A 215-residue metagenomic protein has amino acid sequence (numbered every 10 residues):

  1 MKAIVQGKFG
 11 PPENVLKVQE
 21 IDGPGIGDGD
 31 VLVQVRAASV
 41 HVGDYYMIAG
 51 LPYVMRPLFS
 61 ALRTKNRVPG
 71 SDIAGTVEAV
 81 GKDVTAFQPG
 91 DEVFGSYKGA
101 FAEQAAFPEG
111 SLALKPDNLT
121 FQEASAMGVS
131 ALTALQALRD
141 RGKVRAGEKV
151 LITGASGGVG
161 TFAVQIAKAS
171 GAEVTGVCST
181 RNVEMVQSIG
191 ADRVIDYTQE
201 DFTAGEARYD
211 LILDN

Functional and structural regions predicted by a protein language model:
K2, D30-L32, K149: Residues that mark the start of a beta-strand
D22-S39, Y53-G99: Glycine-rich beta-strand-centered segment in the early N-terminal region that forms part of a ligand/cofactor-binding
Y45-M55: Short Gly/aromatic-enriched secondary-structure transition segments
Y46, L62-A74, A79, E92-G154 (+1 more regions): NAD(P)H dinucleotide-binding glycine-rich loop of Rossmann-like/cofactor-binding domains, especially the beta1-alpha1
F94, I212-L213: N-terminal Rossmann-like NAD(P) cofactor-binding module of classical short-chain dehydrogenase/reductase
S125-Q199: Mid-domain Rossmann-like dinucleotide-binding core that forms the NAD(H)/NADP(H) cofactor-binding site
D196, L213-N215: Redox-cofactor binding/interface segments in oxidoreductases and associated redox assembly factors
A204-L211: A short acidic, Gly/Pro-enriched loop at the edge of an enzyme's catalytic core that lines a small-molecule cofactor
